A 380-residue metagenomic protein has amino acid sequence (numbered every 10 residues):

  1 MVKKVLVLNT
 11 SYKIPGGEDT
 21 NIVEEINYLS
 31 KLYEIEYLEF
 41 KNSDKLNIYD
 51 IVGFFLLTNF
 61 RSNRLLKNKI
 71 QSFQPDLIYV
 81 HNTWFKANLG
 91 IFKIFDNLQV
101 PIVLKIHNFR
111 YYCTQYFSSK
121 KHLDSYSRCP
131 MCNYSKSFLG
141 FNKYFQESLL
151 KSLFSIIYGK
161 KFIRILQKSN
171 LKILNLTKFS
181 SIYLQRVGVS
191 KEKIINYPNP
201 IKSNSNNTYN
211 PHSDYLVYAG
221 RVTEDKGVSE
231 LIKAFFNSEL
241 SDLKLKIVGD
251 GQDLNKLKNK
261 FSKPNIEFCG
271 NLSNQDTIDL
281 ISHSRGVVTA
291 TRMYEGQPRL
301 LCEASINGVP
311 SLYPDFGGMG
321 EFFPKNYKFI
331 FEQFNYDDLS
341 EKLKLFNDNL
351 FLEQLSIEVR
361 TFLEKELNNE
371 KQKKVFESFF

Functional and structural regions predicted by a protein language model:
P130-N206, F268: Donor nucleotide-sugar binding/catalytic pocket of nucleotide-sugar-dependent glycosyltransferases
L174, I201, T208-K226, I232-F235 (+1 more regions): Conserved donor-binding/catalytic core segment of Leloir-type glycosyltransferases
K256-Q275: Nucleotide-activated donor-binding/catalytic signature segment of Leloir-type glycosyltransferases, i.e., the conserved
N271-L272, D279-S284: Short alpha-helical donor nucleotide-sugar binding micro-motif in glycosyltransferases
I278, L301-I306, G320-E321: Short alpha-helical segment that forms part of, or immediately flanks, the ligand-binding pocket in carbohydrate-active
S282-G296, V309: Acidic donor-binding loop of glycosyltransferase active sites
K325-Y336, L345-L350: Conserved acidic donor-binding segment of nucleotide-sugar-dependent glycosyltransferases
L350-F380: A charged, aromatic-enriched C-terminal amphipathic alpha-helix characteristic of glycosyltransferases across folds
